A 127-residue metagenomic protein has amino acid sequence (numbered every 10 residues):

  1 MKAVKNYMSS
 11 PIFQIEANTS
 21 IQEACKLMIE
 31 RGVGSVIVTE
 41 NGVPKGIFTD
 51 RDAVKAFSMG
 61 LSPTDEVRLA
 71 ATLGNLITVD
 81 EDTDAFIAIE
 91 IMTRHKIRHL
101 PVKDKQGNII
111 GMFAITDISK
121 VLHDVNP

Functional and structural regions predicted by a protein language model:
K2, T19, F48, D65 (+2 more regions): Short beta-to-alpha loop/turn elements within the nucleotide-binding domains of ABC transporters
K2-I12, E66-L76: Bateman (tandem CBS) regulatory domains
K5, F13, Q22, V54-K55 (+2 more regions): Nucleotide phosphate-binding site architecture
M8, M28, G42, A71-T72 (+2 more regions): Methionine-biased hydrophobic packing positions in alpha-helices, especially within tandem helical repeat solenoids
Q14-G32, V79-K96, K103, L122-P127: The conserved cystathionine-beta-synthase
S20, D52-A53, E66-A71, D84 (+1 more regions): Histidine- and aromatic-rich ligand-binding microenvironments
I37, P44-M59, I97, P101 (+1 more regions): Short beta->alpha transition motifs characteristic of CBS
